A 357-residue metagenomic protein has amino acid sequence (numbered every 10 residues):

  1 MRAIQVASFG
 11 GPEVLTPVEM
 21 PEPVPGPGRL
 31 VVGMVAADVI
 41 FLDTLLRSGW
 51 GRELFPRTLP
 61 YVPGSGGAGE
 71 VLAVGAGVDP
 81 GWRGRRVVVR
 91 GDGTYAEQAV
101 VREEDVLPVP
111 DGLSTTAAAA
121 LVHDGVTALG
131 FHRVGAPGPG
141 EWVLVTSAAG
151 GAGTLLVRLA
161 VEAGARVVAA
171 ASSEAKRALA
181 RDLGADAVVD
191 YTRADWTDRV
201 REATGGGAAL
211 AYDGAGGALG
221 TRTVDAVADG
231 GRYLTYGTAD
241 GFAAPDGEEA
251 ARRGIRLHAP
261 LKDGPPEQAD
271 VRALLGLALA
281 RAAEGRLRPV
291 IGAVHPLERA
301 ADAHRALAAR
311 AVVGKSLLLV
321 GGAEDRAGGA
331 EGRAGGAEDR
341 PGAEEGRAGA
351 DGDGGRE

Functional and structural regions predicted by a protein language model:
M1, A269-G332, G336-E357: C-terminal hydrophobic helical "lid"/dimerization subdomain of Rossmann-like NAD(P)H-dependent oxidoreductases
G11-P12, M20-A68: N-terminal glycine-rich beta->alpha transition that marks the start or flank of a dinucleotide-binding site
L45, P56, G66, R86-A149 (+2 more regions): NAD(P)H dinucleotide-binding glycine-rich loop of Rossmann-like/cofactor-binding domains, especially the beta1-alpha1
A68-G91: A glycine-/small-residue-rich N-terminal strand-loop-strand element that serves as the cofactor-binding glycine loop
W82, L121, G125-R193: Mid-domain Rossmann-like dinucleotide-binding core that forms the NAD(H)/NADP(H) cofactor-binding site
S147-A148, A215, T238: NAD(P)H cofactor-binding loop motif with strongest signal on the N-terminal glycine-rich segment
W196-G205: Short amphipathic alpha-helix with an adjacent loop that forms part of the alpha/beta core around
A218-R286, V320-R326, D351-E357: Glycine-rich phosphate-binding loop and adjacent beta-alpha segment of Rossmann(oid) nucleotide-cofactor-binding
